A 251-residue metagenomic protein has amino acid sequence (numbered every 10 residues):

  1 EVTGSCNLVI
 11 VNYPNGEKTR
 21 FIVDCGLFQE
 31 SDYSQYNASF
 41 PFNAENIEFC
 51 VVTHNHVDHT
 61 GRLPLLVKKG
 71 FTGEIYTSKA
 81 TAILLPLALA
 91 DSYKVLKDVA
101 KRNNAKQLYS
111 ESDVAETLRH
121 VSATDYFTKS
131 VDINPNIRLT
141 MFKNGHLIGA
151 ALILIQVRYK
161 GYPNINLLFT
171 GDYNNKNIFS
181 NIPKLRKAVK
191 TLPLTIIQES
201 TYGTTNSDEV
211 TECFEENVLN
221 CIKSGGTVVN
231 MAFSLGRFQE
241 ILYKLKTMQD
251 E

Functional and structural regions predicted by a protein language model:
E1-V51, H56-T60, L65-E240, K246-Q249: His/Asp/Glu-rich metal-coordinating catalytic cores of metallo-dependent phosphodiesterases/hydrolases acting on
